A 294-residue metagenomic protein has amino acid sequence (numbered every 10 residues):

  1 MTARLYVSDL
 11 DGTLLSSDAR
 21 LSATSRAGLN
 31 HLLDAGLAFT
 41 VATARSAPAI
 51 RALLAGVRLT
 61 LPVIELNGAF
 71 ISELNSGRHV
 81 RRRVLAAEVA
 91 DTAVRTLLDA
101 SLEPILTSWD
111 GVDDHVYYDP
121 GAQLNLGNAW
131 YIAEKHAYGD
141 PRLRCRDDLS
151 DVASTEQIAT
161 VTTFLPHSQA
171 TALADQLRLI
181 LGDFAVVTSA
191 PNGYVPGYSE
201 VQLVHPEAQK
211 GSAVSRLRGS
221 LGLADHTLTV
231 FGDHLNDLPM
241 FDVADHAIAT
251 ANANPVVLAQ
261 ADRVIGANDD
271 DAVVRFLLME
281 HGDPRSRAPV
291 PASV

Functional and structural regions predicted by a protein language model:
M1-L5, L21-S22, E200-V294: Mg2+-dependent phosphoryl-transfer enzymes with acidic/Ser/Thr/Gly-rich catalytic loops
A19-A35, R82-V89, L143-R146, H205-S215 (+2 more regions): Short, acidic loop-to-helix structural element flanking the phosphoryl-transfer center in phosphate-processing enzymes
R20-I132: Active-site phosphate-binding/coordination module
A35-T40, L59-L61, T160, H226-T227 (+2 more regions): Short active-site oxyanion
I50-L54, L173, L177, A244 (+2 more regions): Hydrophobic packing residues within well-ordered alpha-helices of enzyme cores
V57-L59, N67, L181-D183, V243-A244 (+1 more regions): Short, structured coil segments at secondary-structure junctions
D110-T229: Conserved acidic, metal-coordinating active-site core of Asp-based, Mg2+-dependent phosphoryl-transfer enzymes
